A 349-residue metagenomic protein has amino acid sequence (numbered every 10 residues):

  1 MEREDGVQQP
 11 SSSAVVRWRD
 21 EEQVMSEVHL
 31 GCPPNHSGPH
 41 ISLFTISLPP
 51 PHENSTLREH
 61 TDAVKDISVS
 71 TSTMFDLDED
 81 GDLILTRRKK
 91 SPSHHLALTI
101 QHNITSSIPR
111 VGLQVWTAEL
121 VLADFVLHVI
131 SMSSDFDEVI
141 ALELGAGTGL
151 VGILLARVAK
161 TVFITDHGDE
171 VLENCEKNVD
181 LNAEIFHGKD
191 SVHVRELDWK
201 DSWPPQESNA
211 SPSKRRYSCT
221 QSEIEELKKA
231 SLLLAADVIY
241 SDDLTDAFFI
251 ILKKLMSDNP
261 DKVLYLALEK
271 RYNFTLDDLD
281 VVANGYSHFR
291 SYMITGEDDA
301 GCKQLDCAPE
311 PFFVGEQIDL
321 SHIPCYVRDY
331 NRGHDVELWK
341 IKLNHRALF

Functional and structural regions predicted by a protein language model:
M1-F349: S-adenosylmethionine-dependent methyltransferases
